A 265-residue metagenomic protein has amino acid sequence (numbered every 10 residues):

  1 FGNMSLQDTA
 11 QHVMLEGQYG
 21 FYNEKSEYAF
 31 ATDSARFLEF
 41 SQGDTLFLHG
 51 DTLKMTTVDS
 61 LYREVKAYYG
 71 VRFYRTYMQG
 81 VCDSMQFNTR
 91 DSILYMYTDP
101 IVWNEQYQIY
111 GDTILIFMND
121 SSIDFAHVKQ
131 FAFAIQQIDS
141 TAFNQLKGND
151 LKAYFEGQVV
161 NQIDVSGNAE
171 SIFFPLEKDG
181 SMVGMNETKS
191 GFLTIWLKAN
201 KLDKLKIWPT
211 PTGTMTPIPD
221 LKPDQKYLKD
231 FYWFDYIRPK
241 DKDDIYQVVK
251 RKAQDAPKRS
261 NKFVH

Functional and structural regions predicted by a protein language model:
F1-H265: Structural signature for solvent-exposed beta-strand/loop edge elements and short helix-capping sites, enriched
